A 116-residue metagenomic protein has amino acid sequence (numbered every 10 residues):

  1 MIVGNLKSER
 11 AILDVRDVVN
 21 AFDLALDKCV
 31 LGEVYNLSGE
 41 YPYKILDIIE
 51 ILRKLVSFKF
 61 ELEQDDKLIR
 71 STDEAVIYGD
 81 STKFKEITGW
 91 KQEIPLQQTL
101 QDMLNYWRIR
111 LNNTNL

Functional and structural regions predicted by a protein language model:
M1-L116: C-terminal substrate-binding subdomain of Rossmann-fold SDR/epimerase-dehydratase oxidoreductases
